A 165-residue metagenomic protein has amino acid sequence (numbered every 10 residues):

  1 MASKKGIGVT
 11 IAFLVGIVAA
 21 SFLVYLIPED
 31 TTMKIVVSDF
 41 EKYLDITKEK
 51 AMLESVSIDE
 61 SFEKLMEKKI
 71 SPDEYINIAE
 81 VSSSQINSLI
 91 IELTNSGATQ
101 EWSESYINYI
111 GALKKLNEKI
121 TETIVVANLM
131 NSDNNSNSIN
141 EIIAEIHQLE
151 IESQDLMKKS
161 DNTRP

Functional and structural regions predicted by a protein language model:
M1-V9: Short, low-complexity patches enriched in S/T/P/G
S3-K4, S71-P72, T99: Alpha-helix initiation/capping motif
G8-Y25: Hydrophobic membrane-insertion alpha-helices, especially the h-region of bacterial N-terminal signal peptides
F22-K34: Hydrophobic single-pass membrane-insertion segments
M33-A79, A112-P165: C-terminal amphipathic alpha-helix
S82: Polybasic, positively charged surfaces/segments
Q85-I110, R164-P165: Short, solvent-exposed, charged loop/turn and helix-capping segments that join or cap alpha-helices on peripheral
